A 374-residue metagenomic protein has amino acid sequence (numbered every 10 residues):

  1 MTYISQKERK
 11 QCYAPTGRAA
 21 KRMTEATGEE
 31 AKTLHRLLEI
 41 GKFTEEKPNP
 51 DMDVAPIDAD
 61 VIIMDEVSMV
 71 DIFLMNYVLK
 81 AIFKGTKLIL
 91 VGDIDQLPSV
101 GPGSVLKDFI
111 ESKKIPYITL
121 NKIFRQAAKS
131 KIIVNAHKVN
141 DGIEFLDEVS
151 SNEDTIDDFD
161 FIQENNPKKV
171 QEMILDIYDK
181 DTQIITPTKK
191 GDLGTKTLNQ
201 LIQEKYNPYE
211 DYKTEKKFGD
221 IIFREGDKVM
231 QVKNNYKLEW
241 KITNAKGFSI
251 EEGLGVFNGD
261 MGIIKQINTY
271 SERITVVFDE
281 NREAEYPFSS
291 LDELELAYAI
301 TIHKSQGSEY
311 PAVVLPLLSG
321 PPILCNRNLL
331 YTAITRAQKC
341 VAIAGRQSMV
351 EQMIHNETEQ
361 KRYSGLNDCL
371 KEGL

Functional and structural regions predicted by a protein language model:
M1-Q6: Walker A/P-loop NTP-binding motif
K7-E8, A14-K21, A26, L34-K42 (+7 more regions): Conserved helicase motor core of SF1/SF2 NTP-dependent helicases
C12-Y13, M23, M52-A55, L79-K80 (+11 more regions): Replace "in large, NTP-powered and nucleic-acid-processing enzymes" with "in large, NTP-powered factors and other
G28-E29, V78-K80, N199-E204, K246-G247 (+2 more regions): Short, solvent-exposed amphipathic alpha-helical segments in soluble enzyme and RNA/protein-processing domains
A31-L34, Y298: Conserved two-lobed SF2 helicase motor
V61-D65, I89, I185, M230 (+2 more regions): Structural motif
I94-L254: Conserved helicase motor core of P-loop NTPases
I250-L254, N258-L374: C-terminal accessory regions
